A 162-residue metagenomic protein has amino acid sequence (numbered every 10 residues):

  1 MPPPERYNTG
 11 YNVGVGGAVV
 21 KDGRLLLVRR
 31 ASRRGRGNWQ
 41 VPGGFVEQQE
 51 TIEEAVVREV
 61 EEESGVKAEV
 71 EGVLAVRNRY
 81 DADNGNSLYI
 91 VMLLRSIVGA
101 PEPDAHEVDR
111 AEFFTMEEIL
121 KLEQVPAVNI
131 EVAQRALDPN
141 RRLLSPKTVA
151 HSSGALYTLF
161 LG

Functional and structural regions predicted by a protein language model:
M1-G16: Acidic, metal-coordinating catalytic segment for phosphate/diphosphate chemistry, firing primarily on the Nudix
P4-E5, L74-Y80: Short, solvent-exposed loop/turn elements at beta->coil junctions and helix N-caps that rim active or binding pockets
G17, V73, M92-L94: A structural signal for short, well-ordered beta-strand segments
K21: A cytosolic small-molecule/anion-sensing beta-strand core signal
L25-L27, P101: Hydrophobic "anchor" residues
R33-N38, N86-L88: A conserved beta-turn-beta hairpin within the catalytic core of GNAT-like acetyltransferases that forms part
V46-E69, R79-V132, L159-G162: Unchanged
R135-G162: Charged phosphate-binding loop/patch that engages nucleotide di/tri-phosphates or the phosphate backbone of nucleic
